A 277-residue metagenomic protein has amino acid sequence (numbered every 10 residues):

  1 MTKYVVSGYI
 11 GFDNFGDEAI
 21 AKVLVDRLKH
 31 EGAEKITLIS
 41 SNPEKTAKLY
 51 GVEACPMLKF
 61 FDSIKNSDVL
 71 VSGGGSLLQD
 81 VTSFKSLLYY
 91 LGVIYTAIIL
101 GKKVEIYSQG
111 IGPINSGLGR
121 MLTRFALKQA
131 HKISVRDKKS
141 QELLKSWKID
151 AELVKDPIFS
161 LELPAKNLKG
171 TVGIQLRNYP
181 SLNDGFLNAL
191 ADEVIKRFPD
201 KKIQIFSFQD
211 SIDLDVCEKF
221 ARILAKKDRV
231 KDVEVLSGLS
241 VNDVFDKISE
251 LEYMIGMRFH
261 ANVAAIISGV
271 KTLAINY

Functional and structural regions predicted by a protein language model:
M1-Y277: Active-site anion-handling motifs in enzyme catalytic cores
